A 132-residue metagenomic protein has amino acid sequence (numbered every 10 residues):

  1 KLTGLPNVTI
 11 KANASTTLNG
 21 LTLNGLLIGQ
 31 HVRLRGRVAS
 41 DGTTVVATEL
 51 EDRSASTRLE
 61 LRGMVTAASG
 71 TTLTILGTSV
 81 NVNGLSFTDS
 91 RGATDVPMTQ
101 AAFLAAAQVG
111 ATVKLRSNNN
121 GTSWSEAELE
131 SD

Functional and structural regions predicted by a protein language model:
K1-G84, T88-D132: Short, flexible, surface-exposed loop segments at domain boundaries
